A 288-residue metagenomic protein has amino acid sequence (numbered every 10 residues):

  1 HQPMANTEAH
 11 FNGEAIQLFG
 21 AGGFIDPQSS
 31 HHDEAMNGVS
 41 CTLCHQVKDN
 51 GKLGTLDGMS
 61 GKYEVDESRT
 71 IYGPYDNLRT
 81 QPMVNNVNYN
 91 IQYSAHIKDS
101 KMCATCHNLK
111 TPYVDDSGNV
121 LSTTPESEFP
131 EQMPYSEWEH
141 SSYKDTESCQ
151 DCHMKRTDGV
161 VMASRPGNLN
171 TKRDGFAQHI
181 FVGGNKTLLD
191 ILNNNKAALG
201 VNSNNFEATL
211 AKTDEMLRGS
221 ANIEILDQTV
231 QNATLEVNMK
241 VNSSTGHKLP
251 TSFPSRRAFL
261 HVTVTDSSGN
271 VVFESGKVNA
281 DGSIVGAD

Functional and structural regions predicted by a protein language model:
H1-M4: N-terminal cofactor/phosphate-binding cores enriched in small/glycine residues, especially glycine-rich loops such as
A9-D288: Primarily the internal scaffold of c-type cytochrome electron-transfer domains, especially repeated/multiheme c-type
